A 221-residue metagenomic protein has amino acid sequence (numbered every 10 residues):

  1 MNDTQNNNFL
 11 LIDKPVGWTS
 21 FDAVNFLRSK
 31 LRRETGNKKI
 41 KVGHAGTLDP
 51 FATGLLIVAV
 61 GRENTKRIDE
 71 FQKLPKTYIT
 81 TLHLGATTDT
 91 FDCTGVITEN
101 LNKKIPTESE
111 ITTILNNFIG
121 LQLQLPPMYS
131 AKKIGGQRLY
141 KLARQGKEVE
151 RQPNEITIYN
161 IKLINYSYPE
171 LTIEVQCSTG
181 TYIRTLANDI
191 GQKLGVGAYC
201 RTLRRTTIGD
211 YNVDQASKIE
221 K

Functional and structural regions predicted by a protein language model:
M1-K221: Catalytic/RNA-binding core of pseudouridine synthases
